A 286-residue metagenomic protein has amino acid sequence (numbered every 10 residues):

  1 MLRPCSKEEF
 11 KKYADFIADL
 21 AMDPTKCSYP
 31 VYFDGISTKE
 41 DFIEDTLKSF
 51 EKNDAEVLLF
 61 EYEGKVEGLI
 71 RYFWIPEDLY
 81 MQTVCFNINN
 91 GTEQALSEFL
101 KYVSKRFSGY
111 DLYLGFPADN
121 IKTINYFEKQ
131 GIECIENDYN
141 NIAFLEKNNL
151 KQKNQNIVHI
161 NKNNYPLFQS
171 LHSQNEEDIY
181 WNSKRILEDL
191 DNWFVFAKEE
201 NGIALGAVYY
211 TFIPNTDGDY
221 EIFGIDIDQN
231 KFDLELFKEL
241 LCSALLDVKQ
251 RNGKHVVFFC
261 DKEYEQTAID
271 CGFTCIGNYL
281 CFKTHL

Functional and structural regions predicted by a protein language model:
M1-D41, D138, N148-Y180: Short amphipathic alpha-helix that is part of the acyltransferase structural core
D15, A55, G131-C134, W193 (+1 more regions): Short glycine-aromatic motifs
D15, L112, K162-Y165, K184-L187 (+1 more regions): N-terminal secretory/membrane-targeting helices
S28-E98, E200-L234: Conserved donor-binding loop and adjoining core beta-sheet/short helix segment in diverse acyl/aminoacyl transferases
E51-N53, K105-S108, E188-D191, Q250: Flexible, charged surface loops at secondary-structure boundaries
Y80-K129, Y220-I269: Acyl-donor binding region in acyl/amide transferases
I121, K129-Q152, R251-L286: Active-site/acyl-donor-binding loops of N-acyltransferases
Q174-R251: Intrinsically disordered, low-complexity segments enriched in Gly and acidic/Ser/Thr residues that form flexible
